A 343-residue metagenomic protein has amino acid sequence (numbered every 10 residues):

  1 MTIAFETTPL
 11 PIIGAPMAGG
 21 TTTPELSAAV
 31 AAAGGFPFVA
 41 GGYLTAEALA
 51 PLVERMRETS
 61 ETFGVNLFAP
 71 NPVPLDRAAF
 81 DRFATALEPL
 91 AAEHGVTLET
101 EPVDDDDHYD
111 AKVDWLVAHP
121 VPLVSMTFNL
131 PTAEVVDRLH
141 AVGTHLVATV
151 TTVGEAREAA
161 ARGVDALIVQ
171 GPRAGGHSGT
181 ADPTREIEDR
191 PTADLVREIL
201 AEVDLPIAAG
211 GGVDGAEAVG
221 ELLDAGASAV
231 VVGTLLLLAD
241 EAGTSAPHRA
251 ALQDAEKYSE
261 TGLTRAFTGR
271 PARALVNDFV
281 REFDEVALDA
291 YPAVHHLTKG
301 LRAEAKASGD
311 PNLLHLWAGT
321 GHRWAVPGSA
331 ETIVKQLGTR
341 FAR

Functional and structural regions predicted by a protein language model:
M1-E202: Active-site entrance/lid segments in N-terminal catalytic domains of soluble metabolic enzymes
A174-A208, V213-R343: Conserved active-site-proximal phosphate/metal-binding subdomains
